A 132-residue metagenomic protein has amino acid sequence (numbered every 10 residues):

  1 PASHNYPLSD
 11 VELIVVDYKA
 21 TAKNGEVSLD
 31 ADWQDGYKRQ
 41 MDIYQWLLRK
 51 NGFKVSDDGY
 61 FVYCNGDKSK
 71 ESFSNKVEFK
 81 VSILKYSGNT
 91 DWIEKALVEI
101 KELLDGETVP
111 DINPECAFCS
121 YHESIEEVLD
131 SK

Functional and structural regions predicted by a protein language model:
P1-V27, I43-Y44: Conserved catalytic cores of phosphodiester-cleaving nucleases, focusing on short active-site segments
A2, A20-A22, A31, G36 (+2 more regions): A sequence-composition feature that detects small, non-aromatic residues
L8-I14, D32-G36, N75-S82: Glycine-rich, flexible loop segments associated with nucleotide phosphate handling
D10-E12, K38, S56, N113: A structure-centric signal for secondary-structure junctions around beta-strands
G25-D30, F73: Short acidic, glycine/proline-rich loop/turn micro-motifs
W33-L47: Short, charged, amphipathic alpha-helix that recurs within catalytic cores of restriction-modification and other
Q45-K132: Metal-dependent nuclease catalytic regions and adjoining charged, substrate-binding loops involved in nucleic-acid end
